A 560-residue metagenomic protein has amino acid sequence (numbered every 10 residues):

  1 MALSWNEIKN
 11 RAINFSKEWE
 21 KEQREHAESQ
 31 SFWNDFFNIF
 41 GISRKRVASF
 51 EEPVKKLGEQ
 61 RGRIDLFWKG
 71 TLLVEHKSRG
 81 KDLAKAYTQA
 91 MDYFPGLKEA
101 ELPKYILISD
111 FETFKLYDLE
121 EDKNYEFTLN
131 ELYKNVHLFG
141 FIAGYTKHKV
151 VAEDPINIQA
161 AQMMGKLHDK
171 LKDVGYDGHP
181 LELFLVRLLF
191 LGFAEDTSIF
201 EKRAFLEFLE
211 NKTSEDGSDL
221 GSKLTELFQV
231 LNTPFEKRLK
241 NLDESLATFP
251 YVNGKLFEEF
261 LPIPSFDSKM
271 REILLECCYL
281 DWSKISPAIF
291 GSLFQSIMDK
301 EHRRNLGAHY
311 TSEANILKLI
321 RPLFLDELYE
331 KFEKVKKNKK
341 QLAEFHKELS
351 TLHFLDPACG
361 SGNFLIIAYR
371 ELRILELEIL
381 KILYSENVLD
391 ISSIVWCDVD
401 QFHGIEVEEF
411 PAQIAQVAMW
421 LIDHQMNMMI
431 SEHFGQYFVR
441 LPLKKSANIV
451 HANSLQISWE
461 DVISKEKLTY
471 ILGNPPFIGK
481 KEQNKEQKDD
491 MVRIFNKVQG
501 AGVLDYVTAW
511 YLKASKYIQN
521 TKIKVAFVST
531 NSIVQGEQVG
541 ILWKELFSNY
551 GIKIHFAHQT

Functional and structural regions predicted by a protein language model:
M1-Y105, L119-D122, K147: A short, conserved, highly charged catalytic patch centered on acidic carboxylates
A2-S16, N130-E371, Q401, I405-I414 (+4 more regions): Preference for the N-terminal adenyl/adenosyl cofactor-binding alpha/beta module
N10-N14, W68-K69, D299, I394-D398 (+1 more regions): Surface-exposed beta-strand-to-loop junctions that form interaction patches on eukaryotic regulatory domains
E22, K56-G62, R79, L83 (+18 more regions): Signature of N6-adenine DNA methyltransferases within the class I
F36-I39, G96, L191-D196, P322 (+4 more regions): Active-site catalytic microenvironments for nucleophilic, acid-base chemistry
V47-F50, A204-F208, K331-S350, L372-Q401 (+1 more regions): Flexible phosphate/Mg2+-sensing switch loops adjacent to catalytic phosphate-binding sites
K69, E101, K347, L352 (+3 more regions): Structured loop/turn residues at beta-strand edges in well-structured enzyme cores
K170-K172, D398-I405, Q519, K524-V528: Conserved alpha/beta enzyme-core scaffolds, especially Rossmann-like or related mixed alpha/beta domains that build
